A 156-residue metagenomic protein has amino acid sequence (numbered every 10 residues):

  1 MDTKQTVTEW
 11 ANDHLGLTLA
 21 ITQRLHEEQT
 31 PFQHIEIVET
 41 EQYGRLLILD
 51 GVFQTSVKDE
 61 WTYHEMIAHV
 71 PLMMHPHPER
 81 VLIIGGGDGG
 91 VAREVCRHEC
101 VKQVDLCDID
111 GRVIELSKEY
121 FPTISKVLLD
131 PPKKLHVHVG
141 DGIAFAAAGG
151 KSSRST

Functional and structural regions predicted by a protein language model:
M1-L46: N-terminal auxiliary segments of SAM/dcSAM-dependent transferases
D2-T8, T55-T156: The AdoMet/dcAdoMet-binding core of the Class I SAM-like
D13, E41, I48, L82-I83 (+1 more regions): Generic detector of intrinsically disordered, low-complexity, polar/charged segments
